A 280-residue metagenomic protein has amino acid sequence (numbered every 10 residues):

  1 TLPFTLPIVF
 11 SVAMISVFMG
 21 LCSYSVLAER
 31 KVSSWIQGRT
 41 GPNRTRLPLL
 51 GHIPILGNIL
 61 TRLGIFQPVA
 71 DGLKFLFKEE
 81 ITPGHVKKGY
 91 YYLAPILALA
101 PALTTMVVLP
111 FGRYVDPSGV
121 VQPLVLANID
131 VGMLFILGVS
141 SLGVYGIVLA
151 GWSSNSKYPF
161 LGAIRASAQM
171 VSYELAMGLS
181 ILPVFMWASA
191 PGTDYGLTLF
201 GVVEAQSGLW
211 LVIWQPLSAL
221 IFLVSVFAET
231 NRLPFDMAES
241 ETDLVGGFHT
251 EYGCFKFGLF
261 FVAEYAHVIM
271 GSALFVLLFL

Functional and structural regions predicted by a protein language model:
T1-L280: Selective transmembrane helix interface/packing segments
